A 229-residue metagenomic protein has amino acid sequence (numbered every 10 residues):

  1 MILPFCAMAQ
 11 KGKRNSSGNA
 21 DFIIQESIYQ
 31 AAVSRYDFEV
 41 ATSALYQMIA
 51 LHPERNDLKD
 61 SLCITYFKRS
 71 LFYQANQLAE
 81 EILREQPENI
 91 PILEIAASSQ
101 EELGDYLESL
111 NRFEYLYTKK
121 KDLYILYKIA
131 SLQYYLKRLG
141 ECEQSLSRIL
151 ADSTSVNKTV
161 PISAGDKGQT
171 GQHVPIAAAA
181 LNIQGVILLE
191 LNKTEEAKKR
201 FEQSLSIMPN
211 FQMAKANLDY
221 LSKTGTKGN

Functional and structural regions predicted by a protein language model:
A7-D57: N-terminal leader/linker segments that initiate helical-solenoid repeat arrays
I23, D57, I90-P91, Y124 (+3 more regions): Start-of-helix register in tetratricopeptide repeats
S34, K68-R69, E102-L103, Y135-L136 (+2 more regions): Register position in tetratricopeptide repeats
P53, P87, K120-K121, T154 (+2 more regions): Short coil turns that delineate tetratricopeptide repeat
S61, I95, K128, I176 (+2 more regions): Canonical tetratricopeptide repeat
